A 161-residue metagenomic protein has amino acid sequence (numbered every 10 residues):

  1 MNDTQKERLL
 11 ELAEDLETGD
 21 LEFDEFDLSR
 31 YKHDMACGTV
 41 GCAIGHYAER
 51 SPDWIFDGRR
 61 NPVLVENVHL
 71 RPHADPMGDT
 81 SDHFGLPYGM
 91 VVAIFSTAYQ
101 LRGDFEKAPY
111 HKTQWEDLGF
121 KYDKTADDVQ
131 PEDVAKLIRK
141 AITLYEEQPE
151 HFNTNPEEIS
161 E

Functional and structural regions predicted by a protein language model:
M1-S160: Catalytic phosphate/metal-binding cores of nucleic-acid and nucleotide-processing enzymes, i.e., regions that mediate
